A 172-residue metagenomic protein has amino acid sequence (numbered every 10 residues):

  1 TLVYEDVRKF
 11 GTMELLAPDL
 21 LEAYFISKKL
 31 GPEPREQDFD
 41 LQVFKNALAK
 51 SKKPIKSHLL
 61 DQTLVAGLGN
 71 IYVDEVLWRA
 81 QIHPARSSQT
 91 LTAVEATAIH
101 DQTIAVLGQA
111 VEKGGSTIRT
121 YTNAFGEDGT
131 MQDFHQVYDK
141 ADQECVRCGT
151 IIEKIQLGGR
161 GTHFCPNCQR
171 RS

Functional and structural regions predicted by a protein language model:
T1-G67, Y72-R79, S87: Phosphate/anion-contacting hairpin/loop surfaces
Q62, D142, T162: Residues immediately within or flanking Cys/His clusters that coordinate Zn2+ in small zinc-binding modules
Q81-T90, A96: RNA substrate-recognition surfaces in RNA-acting enzymes
T103, T122-D133, R147-T150: Short Cys/His-rich Zn2+-coordinating modules
K113-I118: Flexible, glycine/charged-enriched surface loops at secondary-structure junctions
Q132-A141, I155-G158: Short, flexible, mixed-charge glycine/proline-rich loop motifs that serve as phosphate/nucleic-acid-contacting
C145-C148, C165-C168: Short cysteine-rich clusters marking metal-coordination/redox-active sites
I152-E153, R170: Short functional micro-motifs and their immediate structural scaffolds
